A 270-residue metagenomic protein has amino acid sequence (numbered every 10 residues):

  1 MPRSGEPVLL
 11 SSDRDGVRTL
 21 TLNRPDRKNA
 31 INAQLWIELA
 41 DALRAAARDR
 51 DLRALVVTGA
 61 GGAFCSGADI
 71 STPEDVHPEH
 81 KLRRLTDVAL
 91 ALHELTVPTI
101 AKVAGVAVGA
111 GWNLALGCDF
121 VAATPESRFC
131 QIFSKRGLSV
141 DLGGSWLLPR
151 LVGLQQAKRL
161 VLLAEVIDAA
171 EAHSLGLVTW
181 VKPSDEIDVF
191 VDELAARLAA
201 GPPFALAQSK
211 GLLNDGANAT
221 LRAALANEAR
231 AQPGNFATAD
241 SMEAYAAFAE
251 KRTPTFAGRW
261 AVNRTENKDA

Functional and structural regions predicted by a protein language model:
M1-A60, L90, T265-A270: Conserved CoA-thioester-binding segment of acyl-CoA-metabolizing enzymes
M1-T19, N23, E165-A199, A207-G216 (+1 more regions): Amphipathic alpha-helical segments at domain termini/boundaries
L20, R24, L39, V57 (+7 more regions): Terminal peptide-recognition signature
A30, L55, S66, L206-Q208 (+3 more regions): Short, hydrophobic secondary-structure boundary micro-motifs
L35-E38, R84, I187, E228: Hydrophobic alpha-helical membrane-association signature
I37, R44, D51, G59-E94 (+3 more regions): Glycine- (often His-adjacent) and acidic-residue-rich active-site loop that binds/positions the CoA thioester
L90-L206, R230-P233, A237-T238, M242-A246 (+1 more regions): Crotonase-fold acyl-CoA enzyme core
N227, N235, N267-A270: Intrinsically disordered, low-complexity segments enriched in small/flexible residues
